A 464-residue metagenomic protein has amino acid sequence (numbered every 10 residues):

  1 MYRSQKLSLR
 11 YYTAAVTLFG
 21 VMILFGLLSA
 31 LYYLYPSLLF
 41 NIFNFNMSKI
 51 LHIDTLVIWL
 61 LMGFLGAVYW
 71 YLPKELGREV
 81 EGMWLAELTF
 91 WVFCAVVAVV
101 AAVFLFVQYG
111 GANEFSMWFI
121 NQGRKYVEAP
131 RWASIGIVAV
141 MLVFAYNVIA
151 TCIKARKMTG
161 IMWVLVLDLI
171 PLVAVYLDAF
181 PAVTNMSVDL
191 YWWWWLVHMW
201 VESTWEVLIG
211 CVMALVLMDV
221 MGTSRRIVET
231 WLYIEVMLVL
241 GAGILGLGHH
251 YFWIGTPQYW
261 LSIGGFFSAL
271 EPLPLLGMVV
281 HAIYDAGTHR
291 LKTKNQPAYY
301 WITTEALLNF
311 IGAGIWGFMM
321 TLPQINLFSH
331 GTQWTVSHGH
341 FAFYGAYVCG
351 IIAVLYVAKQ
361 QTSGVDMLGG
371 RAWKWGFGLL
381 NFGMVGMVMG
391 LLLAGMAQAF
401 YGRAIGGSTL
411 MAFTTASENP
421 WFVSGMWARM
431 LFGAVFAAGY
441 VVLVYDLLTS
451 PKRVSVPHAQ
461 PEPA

Functional and structural regions predicted by a protein language model:
M1-L9, Q398-F422, S450-A464: Extramembrane terminal tails and long inter-domain/linker segments of multi-pass membrane proteins
M1-N46: N-terminal regions that are enriched for targeting/export leaders and immediately downstream pro/stem segments
S8-L18, E81-C94, G160-P171, M221-A242 (+3 more regions): Interfacial and helix-entry/exit segments of alpha-helical transmembrane bundles in multi-pass inner-membrane proteins
A14, H52, A95, A145 (+4 more regions): Divalent metal-coordination and catalytic microenvironments
L27-L34, F40, M47-C152, A179-M186 (+2 more regions): Membrane-interface helix-loop-helix modules in multi-pass inner-membrane proteins
F43-V57, W194-E202, P257-S268, S329-Y347: Transmembrane alpha-helix entry/boundary detector in multi-pass membrane proteins
D54-V68, W132-N147, W200-V216, A269-I283 (+2 more regions): Hydrophobic cores of alpha-helical transmembrane segments in multi-pass inner/ER membrane proteins, independent
W193, V197, I209-L327, T335: Membrane-embedded translocation segments of transport machinery
